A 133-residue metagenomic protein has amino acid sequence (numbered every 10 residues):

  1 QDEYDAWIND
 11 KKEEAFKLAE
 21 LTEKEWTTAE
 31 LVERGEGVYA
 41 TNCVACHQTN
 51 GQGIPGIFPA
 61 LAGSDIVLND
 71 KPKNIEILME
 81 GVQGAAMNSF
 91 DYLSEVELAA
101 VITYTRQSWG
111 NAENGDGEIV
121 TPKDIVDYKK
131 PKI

Functional and structural regions predicted by a protein language model:
Q1-E30, D91, E95-V96, A100-I133: Flexible coil segments in periplasmic/lumen-exposed cytochrome c-class electron-transfer proteins
T28-I54, L68-E80: Sequence/structural segment immediately N-terminal to covalent heme-attachment motifs in c-type and related
P55-P59: Short acidic, glycine/proline-rich loop/turn micro-motifs
A60-G115: Extracytoplasmic electron-transfer domains, predominantly the class I c-type cytochrome c fold
